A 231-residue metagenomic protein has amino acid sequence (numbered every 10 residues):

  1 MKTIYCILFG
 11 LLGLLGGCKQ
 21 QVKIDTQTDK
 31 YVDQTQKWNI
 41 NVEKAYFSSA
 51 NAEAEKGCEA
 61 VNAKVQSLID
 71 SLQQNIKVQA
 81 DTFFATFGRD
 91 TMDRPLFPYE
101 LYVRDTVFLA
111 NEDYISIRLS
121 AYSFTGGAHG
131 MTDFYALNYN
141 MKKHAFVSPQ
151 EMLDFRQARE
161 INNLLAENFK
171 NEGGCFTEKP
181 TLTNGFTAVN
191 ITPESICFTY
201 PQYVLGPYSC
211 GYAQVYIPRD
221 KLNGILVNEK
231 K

Functional and structural regions predicted by a protein language model:
M1-Q27: Bacterial Sec-dependent N-terminal signal peptides
C18-K231: Compositionally biased intrinsically disordered regions enriched in Thr/Gly
